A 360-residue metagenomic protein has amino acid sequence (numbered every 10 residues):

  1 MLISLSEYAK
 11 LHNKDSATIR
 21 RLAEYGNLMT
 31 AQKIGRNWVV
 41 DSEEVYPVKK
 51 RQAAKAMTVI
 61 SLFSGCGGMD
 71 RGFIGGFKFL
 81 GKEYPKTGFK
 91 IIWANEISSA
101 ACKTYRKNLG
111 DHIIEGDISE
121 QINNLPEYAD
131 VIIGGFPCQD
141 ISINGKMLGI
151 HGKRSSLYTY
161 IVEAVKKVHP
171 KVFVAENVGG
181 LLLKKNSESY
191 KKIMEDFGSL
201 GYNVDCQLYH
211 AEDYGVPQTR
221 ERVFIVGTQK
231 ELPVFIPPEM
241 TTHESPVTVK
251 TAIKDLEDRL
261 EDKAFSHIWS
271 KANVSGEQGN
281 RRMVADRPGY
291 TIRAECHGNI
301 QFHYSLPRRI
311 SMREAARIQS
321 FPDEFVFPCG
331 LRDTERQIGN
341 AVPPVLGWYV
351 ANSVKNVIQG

Functional and structural regions predicted by a protein language model:
M1-T18: Polyanion-binding surface elements
S4-S6, E24-Q52: Short helix-start
A17, D258-G360: C-terminal target-recognition/interaction regions appended to catalytic cores
N37, R220-F224, G289: Short hydrophobic/aromatic beta-strand or adjacent loop that forms the aromatic wall/cage of a ligand/substrate-binding
V39-D41, F224-T228, R293: Short, well-ordered beta-strand micro-motif
Q52-H169, L181, E188: Core alpha/beta nucleotide-donor-binding catalytic domains of modification enzymes
Q121-V131, Q139-V284: Class I S-adenosyl-L-methionine
